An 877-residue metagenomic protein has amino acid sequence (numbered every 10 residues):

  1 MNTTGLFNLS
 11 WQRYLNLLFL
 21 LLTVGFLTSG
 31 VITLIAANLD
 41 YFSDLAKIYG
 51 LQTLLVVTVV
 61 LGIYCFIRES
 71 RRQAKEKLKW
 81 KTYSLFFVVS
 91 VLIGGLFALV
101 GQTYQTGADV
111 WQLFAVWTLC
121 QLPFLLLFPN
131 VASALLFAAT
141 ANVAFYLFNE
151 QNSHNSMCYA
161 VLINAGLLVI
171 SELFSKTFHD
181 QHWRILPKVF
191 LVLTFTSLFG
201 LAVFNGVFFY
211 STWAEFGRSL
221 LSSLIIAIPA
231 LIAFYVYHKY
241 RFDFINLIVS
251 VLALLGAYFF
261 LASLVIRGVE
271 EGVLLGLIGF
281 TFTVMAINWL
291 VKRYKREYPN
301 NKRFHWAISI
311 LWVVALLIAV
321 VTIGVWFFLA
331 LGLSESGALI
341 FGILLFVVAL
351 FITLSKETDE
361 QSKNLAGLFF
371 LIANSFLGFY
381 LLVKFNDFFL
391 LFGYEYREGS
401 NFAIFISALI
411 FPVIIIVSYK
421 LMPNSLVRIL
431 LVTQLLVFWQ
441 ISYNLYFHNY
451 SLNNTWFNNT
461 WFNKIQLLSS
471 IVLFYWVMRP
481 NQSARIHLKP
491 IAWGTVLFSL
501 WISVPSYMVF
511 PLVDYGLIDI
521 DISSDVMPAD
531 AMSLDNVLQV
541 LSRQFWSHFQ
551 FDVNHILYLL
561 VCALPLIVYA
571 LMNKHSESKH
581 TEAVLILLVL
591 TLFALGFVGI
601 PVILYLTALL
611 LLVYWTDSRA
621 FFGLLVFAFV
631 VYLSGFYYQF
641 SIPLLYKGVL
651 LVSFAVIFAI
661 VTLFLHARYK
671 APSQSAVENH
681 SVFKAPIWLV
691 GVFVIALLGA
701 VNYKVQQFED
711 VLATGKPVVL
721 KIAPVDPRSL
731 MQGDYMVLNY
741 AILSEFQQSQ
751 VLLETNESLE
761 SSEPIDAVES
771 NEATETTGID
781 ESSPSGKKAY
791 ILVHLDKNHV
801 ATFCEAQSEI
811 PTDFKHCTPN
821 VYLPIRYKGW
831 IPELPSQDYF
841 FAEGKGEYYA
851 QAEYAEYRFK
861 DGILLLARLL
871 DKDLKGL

Functional and structural regions predicted by a protein language model:
M1-H680, A685-I687: Alpha-helical multi-pass membrane segments and their bilayer interfacial helix-loop junctions
L61-F66, K721-L753: Short extracytoplasmic
T455, V751-S783: Intrinsically disordered, low-complexity terminal tails and inter-domain linkers enriched for S/T/G/P/D/E
P686-Y703: Hydrophobic membrane-insertion alpha-helices, especially the h-region of bacterial N-terminal signal peptides
Q707-P724: Alpha-helical transmembrane signal-anchor/signal-peptide segments
S744-E754, G778-S785, H799-F803, L865: Short, Lys/Arg- and Gly-enriched loop/turn segments at beta-strand edges
G786-L877: Beta-strand-rich cores of mature extracytoplasmic or soluble domains
